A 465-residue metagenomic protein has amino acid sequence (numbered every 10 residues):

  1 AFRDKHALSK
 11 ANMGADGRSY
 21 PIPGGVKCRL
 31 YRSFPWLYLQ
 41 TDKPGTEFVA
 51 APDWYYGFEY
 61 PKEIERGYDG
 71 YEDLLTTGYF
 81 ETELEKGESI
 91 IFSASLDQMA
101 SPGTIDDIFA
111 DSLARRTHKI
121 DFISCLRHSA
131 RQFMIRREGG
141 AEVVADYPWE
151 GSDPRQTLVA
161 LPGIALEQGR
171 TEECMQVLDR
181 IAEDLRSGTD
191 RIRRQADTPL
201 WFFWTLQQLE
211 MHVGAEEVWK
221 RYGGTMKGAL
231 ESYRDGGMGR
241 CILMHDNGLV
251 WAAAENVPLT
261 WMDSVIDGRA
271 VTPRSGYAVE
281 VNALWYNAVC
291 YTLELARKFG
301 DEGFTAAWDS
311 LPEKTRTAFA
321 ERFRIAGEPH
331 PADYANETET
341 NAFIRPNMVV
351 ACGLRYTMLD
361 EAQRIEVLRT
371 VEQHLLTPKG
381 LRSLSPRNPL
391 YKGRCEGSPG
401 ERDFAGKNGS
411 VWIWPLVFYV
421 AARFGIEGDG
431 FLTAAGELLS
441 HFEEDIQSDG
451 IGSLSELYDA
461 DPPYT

Functional and structural regions predicted by a protein language model:
A1-T465: Acidic, mature catalytic/reactive cores of soluble proteins
